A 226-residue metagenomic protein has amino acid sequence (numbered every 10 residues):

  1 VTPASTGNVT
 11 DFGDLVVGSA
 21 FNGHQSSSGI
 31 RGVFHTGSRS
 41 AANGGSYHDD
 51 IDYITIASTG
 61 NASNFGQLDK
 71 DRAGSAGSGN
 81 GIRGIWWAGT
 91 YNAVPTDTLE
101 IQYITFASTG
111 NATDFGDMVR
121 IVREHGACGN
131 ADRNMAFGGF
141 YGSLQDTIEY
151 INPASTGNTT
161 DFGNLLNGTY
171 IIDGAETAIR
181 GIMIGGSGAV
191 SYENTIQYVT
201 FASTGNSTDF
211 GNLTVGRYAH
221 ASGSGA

Functional and structural regions predicted by a protein language model:
V1-A226: Polar, enzyme-active/binding microenvironments
